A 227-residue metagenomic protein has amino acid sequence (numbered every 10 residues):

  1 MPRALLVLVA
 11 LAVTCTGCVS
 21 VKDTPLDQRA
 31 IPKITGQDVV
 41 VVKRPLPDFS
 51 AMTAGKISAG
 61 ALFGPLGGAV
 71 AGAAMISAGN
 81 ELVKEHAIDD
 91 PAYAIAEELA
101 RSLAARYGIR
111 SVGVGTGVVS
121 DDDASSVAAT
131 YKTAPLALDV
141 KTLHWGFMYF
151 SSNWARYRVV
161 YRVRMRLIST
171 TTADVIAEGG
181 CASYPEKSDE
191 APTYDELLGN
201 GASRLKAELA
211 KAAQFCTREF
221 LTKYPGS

Functional and structural regions predicted by a protein language model:
M1-L6: Bacterial N-terminal signal peptides that target proteins for export
V9-A12: Processing junctions and N-termini across compartments
C18-R106, Y224-S227: A structural "domain/chain start" motif
C18-T35, K43-F49, Y107-G108, A155 (+2 more regions): C-terminal/domain-edge helix-coil "capping" segments
V19-L26, V118-T171: Surface-exposed short loop/turn segments
V41, V112-V114, A137-K141: A structural signal for short, well-ordered beta-strand segments and their strand-loop junctions that often border
A104-D123: Short beta-strand->alpha-helix linker/helix-N-cap micro-motif that forms a surface specificity/interaction loop
